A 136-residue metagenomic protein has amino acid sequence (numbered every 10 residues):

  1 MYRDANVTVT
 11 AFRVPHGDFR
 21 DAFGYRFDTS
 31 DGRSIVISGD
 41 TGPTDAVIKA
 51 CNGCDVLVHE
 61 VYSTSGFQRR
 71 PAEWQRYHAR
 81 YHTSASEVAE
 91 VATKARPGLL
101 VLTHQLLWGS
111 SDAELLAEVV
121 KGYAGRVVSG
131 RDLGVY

Functional and structural regions predicted by a protein language model:
M1-D21, V128: Metallo-beta-lactamase
M1-R3, F27-I37: Metallo-beta-lactamase
M1-Y2, G134-Y136: A short acidic, often aromatic-flanked loop/helix-cap motif at beta-alpha or helix-coil junctions that lines enzyme
A11, S38-G39: N-terminal post-signal-peptidase region of extra-cytosolic proteins
F23-G24, D31-S34, G42-G134: Cap/insert and terminal regions of metallo-dependent hydrolase folds
